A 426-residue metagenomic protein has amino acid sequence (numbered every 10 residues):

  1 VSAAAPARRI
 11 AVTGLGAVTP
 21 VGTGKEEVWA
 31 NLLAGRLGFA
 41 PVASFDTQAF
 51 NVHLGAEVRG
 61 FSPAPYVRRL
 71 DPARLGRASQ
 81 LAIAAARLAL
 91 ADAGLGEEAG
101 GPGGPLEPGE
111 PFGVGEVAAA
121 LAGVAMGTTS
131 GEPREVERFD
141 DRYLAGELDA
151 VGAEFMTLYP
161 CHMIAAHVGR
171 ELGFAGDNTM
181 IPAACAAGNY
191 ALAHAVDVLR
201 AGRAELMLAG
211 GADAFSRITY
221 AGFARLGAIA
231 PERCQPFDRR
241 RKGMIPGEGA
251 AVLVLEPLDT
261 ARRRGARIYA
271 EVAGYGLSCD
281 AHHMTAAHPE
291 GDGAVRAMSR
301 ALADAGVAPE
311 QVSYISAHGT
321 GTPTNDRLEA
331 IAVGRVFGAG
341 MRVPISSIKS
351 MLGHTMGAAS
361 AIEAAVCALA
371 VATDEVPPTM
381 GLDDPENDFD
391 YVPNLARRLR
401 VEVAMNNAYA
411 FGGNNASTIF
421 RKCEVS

Functional and structural regions predicted by a protein language model:
V1-D71, A93, D259-E271, A365-M380 (+1 more regions): ACP-dependent fatty acid/polyketide chain-elongation machinery
R9-T13, A40, R233-A305, Y314 (+1 more regions): Condensing-enzyme catalytic core mediating Claisen C-C bond formation in acyl metabolism
V12, E27, L33-A183, A214-Y220 (+1 more regions): Conserved beta-ketoacyl condensing-enzyme motif
G14, L32, A86, V124 (+11 more regions): Conserved small-residue
E26-A30, R134-D149, V198-A201, A221-E232 (+3 more regions): A glycine- and small-aliphatic-rich helix-loop capping segment at beta-alpha/alpha-beta transitions that lines
A82-G94, C161-G210, I245-A266, H354-V376 (+2 more regions): Active-site-proximal alpha-helical scaffold in enzymes
A145-G152, Y190-A193, D197, A214-R263 (+3 more regions): Glycine-/small-residue-rich "gating" segment that lines the acyl/pantetheine channel and substrate pocket
R203-R225, A230-K242, Y275-P289, A317-D326 (+1 more regions): Acyl-CoA/ACP chain-elongation machinery
